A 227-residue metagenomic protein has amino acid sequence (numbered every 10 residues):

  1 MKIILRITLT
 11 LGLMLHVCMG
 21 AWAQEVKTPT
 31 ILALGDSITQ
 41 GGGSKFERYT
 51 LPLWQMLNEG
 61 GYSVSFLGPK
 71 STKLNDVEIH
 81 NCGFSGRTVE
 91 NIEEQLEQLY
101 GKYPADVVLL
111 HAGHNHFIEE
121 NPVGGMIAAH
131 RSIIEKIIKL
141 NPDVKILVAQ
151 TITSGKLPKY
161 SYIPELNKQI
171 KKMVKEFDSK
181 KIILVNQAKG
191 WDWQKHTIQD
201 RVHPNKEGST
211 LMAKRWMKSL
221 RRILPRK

Functional and structural regions predicted by a protein language model:
M1-L9: Bacterial N-terminal signal peptides that target proteins for export
T8-H16: Bacterial N-terminal signal peptides
A21-A23: Boundary at the C-terminal end of the N-terminal hydrophobic targeting segment
P29-T30, I38-A128, K159-K168: Conserved SGNH/GDSL esterase-like catalytic core that processes O-acyl groups on lipids and polysaccharides
A33, L110, V148-A149: Structural beta-sheet core signal
F84-S85, I152-K227: Catalytic His-Asp segment of secreted/periplasmic serine-dependent ester chemistry enzymes
I133-I137: Hydrophobic positions in alpha-helices of CheY-like receiver
L140-K145: A short helix->loop->beta-strand "cap" motif at the edges of active sites that frequently abuts
